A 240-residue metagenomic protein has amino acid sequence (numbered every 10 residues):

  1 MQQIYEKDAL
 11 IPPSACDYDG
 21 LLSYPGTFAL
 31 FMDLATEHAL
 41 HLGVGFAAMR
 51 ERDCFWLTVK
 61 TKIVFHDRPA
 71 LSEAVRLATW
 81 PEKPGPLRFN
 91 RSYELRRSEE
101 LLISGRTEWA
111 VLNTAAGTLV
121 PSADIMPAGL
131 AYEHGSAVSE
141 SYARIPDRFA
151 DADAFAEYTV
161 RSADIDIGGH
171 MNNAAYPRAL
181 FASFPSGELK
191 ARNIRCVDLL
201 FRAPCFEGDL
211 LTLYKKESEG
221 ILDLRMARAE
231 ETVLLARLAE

Functional and structural regions predicted by a protein language model:
M1-T58, R106, N113-R195: Hot-dog-fold acyl-thioester-processing enzymes
Q2-K7, K62-H66, A70-R148, F201-E207 (+1 more regions): HotDog/MaoC-like acyl-thioester-processing domains
G187-K216: A conserved acidic, glycine/proline-rich C-terminal tail/linker
